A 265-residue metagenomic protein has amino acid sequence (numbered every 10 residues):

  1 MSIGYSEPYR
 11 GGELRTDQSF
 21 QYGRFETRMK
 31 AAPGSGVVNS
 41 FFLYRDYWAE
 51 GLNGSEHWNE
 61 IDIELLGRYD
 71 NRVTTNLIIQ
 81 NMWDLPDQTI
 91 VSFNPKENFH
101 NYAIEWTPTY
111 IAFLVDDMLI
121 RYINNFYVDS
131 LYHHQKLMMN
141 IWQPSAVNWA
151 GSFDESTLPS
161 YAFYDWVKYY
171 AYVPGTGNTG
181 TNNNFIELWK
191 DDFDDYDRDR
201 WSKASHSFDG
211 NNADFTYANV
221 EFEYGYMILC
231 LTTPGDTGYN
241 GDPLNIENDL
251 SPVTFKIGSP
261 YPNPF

Functional and structural regions predicted by a protein language model:
M1-P243: GH16 jelly-roll
T181, G241-P260: Residue-level detector of functionally pivotal "anchor" positions at catalytic/ligand-binding pockets or at interdomain
P262-F265: Short, solvent-exposed loop/linker segments at the N-terminal edge of repeated beta-sheet extracellular domains
